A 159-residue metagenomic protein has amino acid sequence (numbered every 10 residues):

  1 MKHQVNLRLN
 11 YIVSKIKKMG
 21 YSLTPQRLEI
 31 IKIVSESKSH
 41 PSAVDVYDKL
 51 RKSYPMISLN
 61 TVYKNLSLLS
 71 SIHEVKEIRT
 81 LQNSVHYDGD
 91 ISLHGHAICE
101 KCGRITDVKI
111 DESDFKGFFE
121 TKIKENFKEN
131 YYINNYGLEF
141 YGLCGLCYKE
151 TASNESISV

Functional and structural regions predicted by a protein language model:
N6-G20: Short, Lys/Arg-enriched N-terminal segment that forms or immediately precedes the first helix of a structured domain
K15, K32-E36, K49: Short amphipathic alpha-helical elements of helix-turn-helix/winged-helix folds
L23, E36-D45: Short capping segments at the starts of secondary-structure elements
L28-I33, D45: Pre-recognition alpha-helix immediately N-terminal to the DNA-recognition helix within helix-turn-helix or winged-helix
D45-R51, V62: A short acidic, leucine-rich amphipathic alpha-helix
V62-I72: Basic amphipathic alpha-helical segments that dock to polyanions
I72-V159: Non-DNA-binding regulatory cores of transcription-related proteins, predominantly C-terminal effector-binding
